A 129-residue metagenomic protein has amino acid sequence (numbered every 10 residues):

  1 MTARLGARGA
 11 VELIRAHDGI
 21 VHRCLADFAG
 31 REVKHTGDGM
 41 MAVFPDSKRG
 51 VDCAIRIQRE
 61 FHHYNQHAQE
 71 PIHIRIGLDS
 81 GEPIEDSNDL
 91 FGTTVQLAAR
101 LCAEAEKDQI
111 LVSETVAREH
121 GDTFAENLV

Functional and structural regions predicted by a protein language model:
M1, V43, D86, E119-H120: Residues that scaffold the ATP/ADP-binding catalytic core of kinase and kinase-like folds
M1-C53, E60: Catalytic NTP-binding/metal-coordinating core of nucleotidyl cyclase/transferase enzymes
V43-K48, G77-L90, K107: Catalytic strand-loop-helix junctions within cyclic-nucleotide turnover domains
R49, Q58-A68, I72-I74: Helix-adjacent hinge/juxtasegments
I55, A99-R100, R118: Active-site phosphate/pyrophosphate- and oxyanion-stabilizing loops and adjacent acidic/basic residues in soluble
R56-R59, A103: Short, intrinsically disordered, mixed-charge
Y64-Q66, I74-E82, A103-V129: A short beta-strand->alpha-helix segment at the C-terminal rim of the class III nucleotidyl cyclase catalytic domain
F91-Q96: Charged helix-capping and loop-helix junction motifs
